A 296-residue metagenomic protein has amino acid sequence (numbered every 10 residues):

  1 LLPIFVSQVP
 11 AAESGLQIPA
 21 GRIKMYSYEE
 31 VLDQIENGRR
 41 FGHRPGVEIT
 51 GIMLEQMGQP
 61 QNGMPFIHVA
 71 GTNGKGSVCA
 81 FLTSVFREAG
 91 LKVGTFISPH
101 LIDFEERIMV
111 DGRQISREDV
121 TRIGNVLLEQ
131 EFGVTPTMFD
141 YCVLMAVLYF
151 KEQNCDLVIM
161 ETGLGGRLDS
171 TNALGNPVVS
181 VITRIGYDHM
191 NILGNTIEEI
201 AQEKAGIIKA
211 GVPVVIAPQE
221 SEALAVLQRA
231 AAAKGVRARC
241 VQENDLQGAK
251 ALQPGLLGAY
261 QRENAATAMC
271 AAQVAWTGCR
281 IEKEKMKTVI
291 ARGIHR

Functional and structural regions predicted by a protein language model:
P3-I4, V9-A11, G15-N73, S77-K92 (+3 more regions): N-terminal leader/targeting and accessory segments in enzymes
G21-I23, A89, T288-R296: Short, intrinsically disordered, charge-balanced linker/junction segments flanking boundaries in proteins
G21-Y26, G175-N176, V274: ATP-dependent carboxylate-amine ligase
E30, F41-H43, V47, G51-N62 (+2 more regions): ATP-dependent carboxylate-amine ligase catalytic core
P45-E48, S77, I115-E118, R122 (+7 more regions): Conserved active-site and cofactor/substrate-binding residues in soluble primary-metabolism enzymes
H68, H100, H189-M190, H295: Histidine-centered active-site/metal-ligand motif
K75, G165-L168, D188, E222: Glycine-rich nucleotide phosphate-binding loop and flanking beta-alpha elements of Rossmann-like dinucleotide-binding
D156-E161, P177-V289: Acidic, Mg2+-coordinating active-site environments of NTP-dependent enzymes
